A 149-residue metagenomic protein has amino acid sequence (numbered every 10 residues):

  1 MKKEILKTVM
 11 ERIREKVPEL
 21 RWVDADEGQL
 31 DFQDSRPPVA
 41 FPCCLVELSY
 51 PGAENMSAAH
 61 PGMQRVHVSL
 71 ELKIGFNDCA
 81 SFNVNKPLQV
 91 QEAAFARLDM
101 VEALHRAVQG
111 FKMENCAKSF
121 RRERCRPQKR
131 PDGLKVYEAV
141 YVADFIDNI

Functional and structural regions predicted by a protein language model:
M1-P38, S49-I149: Charged, amphipathic alpha-helical segments and their flanking helix caps
P42-V46: A short glycine-rich, His/Asp/Glu-containing loop-to-beta-strand
